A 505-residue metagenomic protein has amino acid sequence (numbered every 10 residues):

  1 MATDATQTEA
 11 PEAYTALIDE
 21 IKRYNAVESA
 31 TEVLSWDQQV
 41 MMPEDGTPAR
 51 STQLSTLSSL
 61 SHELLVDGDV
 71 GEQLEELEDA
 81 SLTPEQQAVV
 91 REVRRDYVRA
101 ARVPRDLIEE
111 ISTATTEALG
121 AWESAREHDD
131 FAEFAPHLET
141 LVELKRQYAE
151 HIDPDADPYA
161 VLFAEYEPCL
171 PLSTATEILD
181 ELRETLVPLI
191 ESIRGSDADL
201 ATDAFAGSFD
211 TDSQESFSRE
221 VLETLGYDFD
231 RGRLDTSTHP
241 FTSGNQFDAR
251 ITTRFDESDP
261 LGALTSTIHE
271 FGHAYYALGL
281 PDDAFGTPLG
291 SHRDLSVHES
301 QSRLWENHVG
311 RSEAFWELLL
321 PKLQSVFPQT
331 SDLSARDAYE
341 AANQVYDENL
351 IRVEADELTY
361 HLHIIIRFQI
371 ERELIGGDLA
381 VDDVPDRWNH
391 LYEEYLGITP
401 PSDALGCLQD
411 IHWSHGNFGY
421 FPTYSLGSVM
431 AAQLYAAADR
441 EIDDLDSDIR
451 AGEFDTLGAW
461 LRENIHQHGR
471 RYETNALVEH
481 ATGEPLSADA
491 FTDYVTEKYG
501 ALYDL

Functional and structural regions predicted by a protein language model:
M1-P168, Y503-L505: A well-structured
A2-A5, V66, F368-L505: C-terminal, non-catalytic "cap/extension" segments appended to globular domains
L17, D153, H269, S302 (+3 more regions): Divalent metal-coordination and catalytic microenvironments
A114-P260: Contiguous, non-catalytic segments that form substrate-binding/exosite surfaces or channel walls
D153, D259-P281, E299-E306: Active-site recognition of the HExxH zinc-binding catalytic motif
E165, I251-E257, D282-D294: Short helix/strand-bridging catalytic loops that position acidic/His residues to coordinate divalent metals and engage
F217-E220, H239, T252-F255, G262-I268 (+6 more regions): Long, His/Glu/Asp-enriched segments that create or flank divalent metal/ion-associated functional microenvironments
V309-H415: Long, amphipathic alpha-helical stalk/connector segments used for oligomerization, subunit docking, or mechanical
